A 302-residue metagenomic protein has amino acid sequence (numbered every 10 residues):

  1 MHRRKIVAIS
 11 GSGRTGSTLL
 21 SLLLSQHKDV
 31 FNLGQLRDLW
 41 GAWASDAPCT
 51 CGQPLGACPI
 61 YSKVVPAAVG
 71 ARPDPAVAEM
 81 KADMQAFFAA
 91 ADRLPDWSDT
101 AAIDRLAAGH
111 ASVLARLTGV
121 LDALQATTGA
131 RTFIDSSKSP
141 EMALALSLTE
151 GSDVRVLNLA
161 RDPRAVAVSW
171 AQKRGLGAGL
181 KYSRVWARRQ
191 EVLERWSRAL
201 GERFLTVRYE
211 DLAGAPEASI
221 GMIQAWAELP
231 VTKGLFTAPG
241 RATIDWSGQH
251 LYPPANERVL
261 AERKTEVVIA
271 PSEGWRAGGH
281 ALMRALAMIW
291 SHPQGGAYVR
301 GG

Functional and structural regions predicted by a protein language model:
M1-A8, T100, A108-S112, A171 (+3 more regions): PAPS-dependent sulfotransferases, especially Golgi type II membrane carbohydrate sulfotransferases
G11-S12: P-loop (Walker A) phosphate-binding loop of NTP-binding proteins
T18-V30: A conserved segment at the C-terminal end of the G1
Q26, N32, D38, A165 (+2 more regions): Active-site micro-motifs of SAM-dependent methyltransferase domains
F31-G34, L205: Conserved catalytic segments around the Walker B and adjacent sensor/switch elements of P-loop NTPase domains
L33-L36, K233-L235: Catalytic beta-strand/loop signature of glycosyltransferases that borders the donor
L36-F133: PAPS-dependent sulfation machinery
P95-G109, V113-G234, Q249-V259: PAPS-dependent sulfotransferase catalytic domain
